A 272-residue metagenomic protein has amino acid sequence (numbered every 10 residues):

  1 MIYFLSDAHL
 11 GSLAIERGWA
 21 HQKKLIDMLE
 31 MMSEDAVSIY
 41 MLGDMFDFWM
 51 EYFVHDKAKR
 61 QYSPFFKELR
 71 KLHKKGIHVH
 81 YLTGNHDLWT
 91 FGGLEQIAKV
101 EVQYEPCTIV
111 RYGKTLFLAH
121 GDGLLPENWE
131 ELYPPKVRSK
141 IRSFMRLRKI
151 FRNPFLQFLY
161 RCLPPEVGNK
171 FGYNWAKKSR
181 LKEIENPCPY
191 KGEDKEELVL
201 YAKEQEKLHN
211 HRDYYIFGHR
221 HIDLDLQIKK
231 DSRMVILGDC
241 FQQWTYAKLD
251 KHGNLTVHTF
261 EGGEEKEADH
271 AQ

Functional and structural regions predicted by a protein language model:
M1, H9-S12, M31, E261-K266 (+1 more regions): A structural signal for the main folded, soluble domain(s) of proteins
M1-H9, T115-D122, S232-G238: Active-site-proximal beta-strand elements of phosphoester/diester hydrolases
F4, Y40-M41, L118, I216: Structural motif
L5, L10-R111: Core catalytic region of metal-dependent phosphoesterases/phosphodiesterases, especially metallo-beta-lactamase-like
H9, N85-H86, H120, G218-H221: Histidine-centered divalent metal-coordination motifs
L88-G92, L118-A119, L125-N128: Short, well-ordered, mixed-charge alpha-helical segments that flank or form enzyme active sites
I97, E101-E105, D122, E127-K140 (+1 more regions): Conserved beta-sheet core of the metallophosphoesterase superfamily
G121-L200: Active-site-proximal loop/helix segment associated with metal-binding centers of metalloenzymes
